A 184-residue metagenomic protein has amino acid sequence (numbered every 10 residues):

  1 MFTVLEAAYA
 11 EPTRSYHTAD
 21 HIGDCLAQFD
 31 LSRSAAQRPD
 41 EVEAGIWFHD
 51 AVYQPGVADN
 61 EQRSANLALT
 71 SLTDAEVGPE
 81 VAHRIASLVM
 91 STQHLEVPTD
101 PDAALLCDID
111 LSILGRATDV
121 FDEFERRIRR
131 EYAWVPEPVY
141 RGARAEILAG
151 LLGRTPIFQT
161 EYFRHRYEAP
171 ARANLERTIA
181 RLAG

Functional and structural regions predicted by a protein language model:
M1-F2: Hydrophobic, proline/glycine-rich low-complexity stretches
L5: An acidic/histidine-cluster motif and surrounding catalytic segment that typifies divalent-metal-assisted enzyme active
A8, S64-E96: Histidine- and acidic-residue-rich, metal-dependent catalytic cores
A10-H17, Q28-R38, F48, V77 (+1 more regions): Divalent metal-dependent phosphate-bond-processing catalytic cores, especially two-metal-ion Mg2+/Mn2+ enzymes that act
E11-H21, Y53-N66, A75, P79: Active-site metal-coordination segments of metallo-dependent hydrolases
C25, D40-P55, S64, V89-Q93: His-Asp-centered metal-binding catalytic motifs of divalent-metal-dependent phosphohydrolases/nucleases
Q37-E43, D59, R63, E80-R84 (+1 more regions): Alpha-helix N-cap and coil->helix boundary residues
